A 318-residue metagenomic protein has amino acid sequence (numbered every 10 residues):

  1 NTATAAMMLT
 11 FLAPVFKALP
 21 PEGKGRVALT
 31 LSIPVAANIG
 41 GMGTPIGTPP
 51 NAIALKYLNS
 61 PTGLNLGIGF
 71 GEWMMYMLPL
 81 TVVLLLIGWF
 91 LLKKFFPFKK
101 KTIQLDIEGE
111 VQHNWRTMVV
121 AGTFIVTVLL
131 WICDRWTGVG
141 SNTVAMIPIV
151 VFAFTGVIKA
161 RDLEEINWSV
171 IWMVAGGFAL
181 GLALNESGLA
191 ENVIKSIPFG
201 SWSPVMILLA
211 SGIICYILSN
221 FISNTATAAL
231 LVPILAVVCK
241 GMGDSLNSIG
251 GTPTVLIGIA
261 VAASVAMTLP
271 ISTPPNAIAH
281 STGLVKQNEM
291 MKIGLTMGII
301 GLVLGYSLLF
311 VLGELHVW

Functional and structural regions predicted by a protein language model:
N1-A5, L78-L84, G138-I149, K195-I207 (+1 more regions): Structural signature of hydrophobic alpha-helical transmembrane segments
N1-M42, P49-P61, N224-V261: Hydrophobic transmembrane alpha-helices that form the pore/transport pathway of multi-pass ion and small-solute
N1-M7, G40-P50, G138-G140, L182-S187 (+2 more regions): Short helix-coil transition sites and intra-membrane helix breaks within transmembrane domains of multi-pass
V15, N38, V128-I132, V150-F154 (+4 more regions): Alpha-helical transmembrane segments of multipass membrane proteins
L19-L31, W115-A121, N167-I171, I197-I213 (+1 more regions): Membrane-interfacial loop-to-helix junctions in multi-pass transporters
P21-A36, G40-I53, L58-H113, A260-W318: Juxtamembrane and boundary regions of transmembrane helices in multi-pass small-molecule transporters and channels
N65, E72-K195, T296-L302, Y306-W318: Hydrophobic transmembrane alpha-helices of multi-pass small-molecule transporters
L78-V83, K195-I217, I234-A236, G294-L304: Entry/N-cap segments of selected transmembrane alpha helices and their immediately preceding amphipathic helices
